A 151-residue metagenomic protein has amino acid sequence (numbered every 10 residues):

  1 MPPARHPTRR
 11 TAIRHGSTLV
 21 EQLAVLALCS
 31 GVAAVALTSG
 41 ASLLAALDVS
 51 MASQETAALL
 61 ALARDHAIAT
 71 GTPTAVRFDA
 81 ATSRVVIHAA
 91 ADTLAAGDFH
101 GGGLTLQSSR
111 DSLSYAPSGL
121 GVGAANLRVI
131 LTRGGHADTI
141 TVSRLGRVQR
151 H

Functional and structural regions predicted by a protein language model:
M1-I13, L23-L26, G31-H151: N-terminal helix-rich module
